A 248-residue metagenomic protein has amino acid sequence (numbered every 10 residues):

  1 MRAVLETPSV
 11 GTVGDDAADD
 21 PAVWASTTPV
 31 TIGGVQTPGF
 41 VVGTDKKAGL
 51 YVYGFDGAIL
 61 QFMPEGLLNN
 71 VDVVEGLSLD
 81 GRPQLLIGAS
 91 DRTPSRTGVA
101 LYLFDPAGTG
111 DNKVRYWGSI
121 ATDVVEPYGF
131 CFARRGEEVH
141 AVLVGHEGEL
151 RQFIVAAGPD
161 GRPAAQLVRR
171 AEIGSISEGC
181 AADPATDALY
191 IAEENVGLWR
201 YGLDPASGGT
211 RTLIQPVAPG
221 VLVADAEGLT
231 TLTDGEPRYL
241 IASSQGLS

Functional and structural regions predicted by a protein language model:
A3-G14, A58-P64, R115-A121, A164-A171 (+1 more regions): A short beta-strand motif characteristic of beta-propeller blades
V4-A48, N69: Beta-strand-rich domains and repeat architectures in extracellular enzymes and scaffolds, especially beta-propellers
P21, V71-V73, F130, C180 (+1 more regions): Hydrophobic core register within WD40 beta-propeller blades
T28-P29, A58, G76-L79, L101-N112 (+2 more regions): Short loop/turn segments immediately following beta-strands, especially the blade-tip and inter-blade linker loops
T37-G39, P83-L85, E137-V139, A185-D187 (+1 more regions): Short coil/turn segments that connect the beta-strands within blades of beta-propeller domains
G54-T97: Blade-loop segments of beta-propeller domains
R96-H140: Asp-box/WD-like beta-propeller blade repeats and closely related beta-sheet repeat scaffolds
V221-S248: Loop/turn-rich, solvent-exposed surfaces of beta-rich toroidal or solenoidal domains
